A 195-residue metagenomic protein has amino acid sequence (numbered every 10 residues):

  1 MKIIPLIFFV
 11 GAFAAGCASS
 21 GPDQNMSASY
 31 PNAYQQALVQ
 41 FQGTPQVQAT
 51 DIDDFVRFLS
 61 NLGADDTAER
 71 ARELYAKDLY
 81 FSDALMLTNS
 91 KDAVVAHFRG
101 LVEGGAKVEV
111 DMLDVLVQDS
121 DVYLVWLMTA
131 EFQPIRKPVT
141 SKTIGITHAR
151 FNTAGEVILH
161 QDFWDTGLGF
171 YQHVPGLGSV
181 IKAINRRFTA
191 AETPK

Functional and structural regions predicted by a protein language model:
P5-A14: Bacterial N-terminal signal peptides
C17-E69, E73, E192-K195: Short, low-complexity N-terminal intrinsically disordered segments enriched in polar/charged residues
D23-A37, L159-K195: Low-complexity, intrinsically disordered terminal/linker segments enriched in charged and Gly/Pro repeats
A68-E73, K77-D119: A solvent-exposed, acidic/Ser-Thr-rich amphipathic alpha-helical stretch
V108-V110, T140-T147: Short, surface-exposed coil-to-beta transition loops
V115-V122, R150-I158: A short, structured loop/turn motif at beta-sheet edges
S120-A130: A short hydrophobic beta-strand element
A130-P134, A149-T153: Beta-strand elements of well-folded, non-transmembrane domains
